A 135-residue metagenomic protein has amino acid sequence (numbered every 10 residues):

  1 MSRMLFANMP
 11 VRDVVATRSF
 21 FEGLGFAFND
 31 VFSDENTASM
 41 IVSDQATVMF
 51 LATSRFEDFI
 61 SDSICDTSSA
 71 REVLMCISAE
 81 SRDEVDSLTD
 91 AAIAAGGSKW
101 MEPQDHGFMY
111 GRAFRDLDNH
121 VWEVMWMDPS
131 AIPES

Functional and structural regions predicted by a protein language model:
M1-R18, E72-I77, D128-S135: N-terminal beta-strand motif that seeds the catalytic metal site of vicinal oxygen chelate
S2-V14, F28-N29, S87-A91, F114 (+1 more regions): Extended, non-catalytic scaffold segments that flank or surround catalytic motifs
L5-A7, F50, V85, P103: Generic structural signal for conserved hydrophobic packing positions in ordered secondary structure
N8-E57: Core segments of cupin and vicinal oxygen chelate
F56-S63, I132-E134: A short, acidic/glycine-rich surface segment
C65-A70: Short, flexible turn/loop "capping" segments at secondary-structure junctions
V73-D90, A95-K99: Mid-chain, well-packed structural core segment of small domains
T89-S135: Vicinal oxygen chelate
